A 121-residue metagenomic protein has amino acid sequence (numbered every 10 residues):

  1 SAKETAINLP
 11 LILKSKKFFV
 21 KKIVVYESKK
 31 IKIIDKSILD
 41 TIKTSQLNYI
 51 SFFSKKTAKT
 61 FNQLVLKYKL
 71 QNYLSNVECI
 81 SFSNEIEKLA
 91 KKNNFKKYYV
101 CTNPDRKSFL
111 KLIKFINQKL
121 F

Functional and structural regions predicted by a protein language model:
S1-F121: Conserved beta-alpha
